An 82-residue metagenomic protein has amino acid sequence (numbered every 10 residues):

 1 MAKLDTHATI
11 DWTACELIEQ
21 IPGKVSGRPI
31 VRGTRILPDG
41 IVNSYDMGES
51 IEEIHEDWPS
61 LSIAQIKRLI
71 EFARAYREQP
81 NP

Functional and structural regions predicted by a protein language model:
M1-L37, K67, E78-P82: Acidic, low-complexity/disordered tracts enriched in E/D and polar residues
T34-P82: Long, charge-rich, low-complexity alpha-helical segments
